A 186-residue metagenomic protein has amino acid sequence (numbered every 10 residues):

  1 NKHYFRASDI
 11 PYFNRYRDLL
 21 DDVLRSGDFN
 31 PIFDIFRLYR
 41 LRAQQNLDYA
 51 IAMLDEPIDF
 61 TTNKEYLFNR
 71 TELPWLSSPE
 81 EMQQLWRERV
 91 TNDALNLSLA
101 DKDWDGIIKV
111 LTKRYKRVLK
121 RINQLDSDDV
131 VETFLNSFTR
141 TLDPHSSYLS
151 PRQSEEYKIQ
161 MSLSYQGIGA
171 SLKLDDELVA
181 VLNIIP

Functional and structural regions predicted by a protein language model:
N1-P186: Flexible, low-complexity junctional segments that flank or bridge functional domains
